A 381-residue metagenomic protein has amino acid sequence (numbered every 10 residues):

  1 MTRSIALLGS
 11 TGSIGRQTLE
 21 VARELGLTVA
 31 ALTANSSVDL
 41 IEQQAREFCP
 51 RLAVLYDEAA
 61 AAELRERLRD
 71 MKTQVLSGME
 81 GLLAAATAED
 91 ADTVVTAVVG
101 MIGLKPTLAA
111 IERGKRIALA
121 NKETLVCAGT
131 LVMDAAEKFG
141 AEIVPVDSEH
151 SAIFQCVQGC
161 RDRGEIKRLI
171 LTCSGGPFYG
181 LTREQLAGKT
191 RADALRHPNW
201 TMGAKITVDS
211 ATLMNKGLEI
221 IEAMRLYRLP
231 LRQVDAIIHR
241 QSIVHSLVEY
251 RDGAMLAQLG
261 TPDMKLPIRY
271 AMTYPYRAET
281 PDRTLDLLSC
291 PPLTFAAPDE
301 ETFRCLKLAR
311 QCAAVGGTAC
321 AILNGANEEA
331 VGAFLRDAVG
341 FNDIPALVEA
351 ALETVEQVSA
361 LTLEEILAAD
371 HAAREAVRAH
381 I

Functional and structural regions predicted by a protein language model:
M1-I381: Catalytic, metal-anchored helix/loop core of enzyme active sites in primary metabolism
